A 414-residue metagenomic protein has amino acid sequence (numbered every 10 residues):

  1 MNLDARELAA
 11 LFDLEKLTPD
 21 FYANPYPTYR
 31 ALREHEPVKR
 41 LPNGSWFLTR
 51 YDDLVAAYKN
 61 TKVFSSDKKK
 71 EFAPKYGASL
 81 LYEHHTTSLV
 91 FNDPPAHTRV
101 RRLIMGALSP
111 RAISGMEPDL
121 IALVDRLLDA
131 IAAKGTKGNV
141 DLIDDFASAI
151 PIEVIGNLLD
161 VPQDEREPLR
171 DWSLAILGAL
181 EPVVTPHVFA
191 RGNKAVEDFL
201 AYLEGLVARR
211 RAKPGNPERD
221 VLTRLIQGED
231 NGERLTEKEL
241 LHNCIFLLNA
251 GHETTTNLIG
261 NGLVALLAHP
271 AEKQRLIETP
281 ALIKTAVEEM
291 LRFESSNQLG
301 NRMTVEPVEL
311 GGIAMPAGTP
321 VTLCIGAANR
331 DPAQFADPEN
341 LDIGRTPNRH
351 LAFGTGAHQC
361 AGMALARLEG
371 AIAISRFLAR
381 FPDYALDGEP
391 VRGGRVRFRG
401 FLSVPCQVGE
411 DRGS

Functional and structural regions predicted by a protein language model:
M1-S414: Cytochrome P450
